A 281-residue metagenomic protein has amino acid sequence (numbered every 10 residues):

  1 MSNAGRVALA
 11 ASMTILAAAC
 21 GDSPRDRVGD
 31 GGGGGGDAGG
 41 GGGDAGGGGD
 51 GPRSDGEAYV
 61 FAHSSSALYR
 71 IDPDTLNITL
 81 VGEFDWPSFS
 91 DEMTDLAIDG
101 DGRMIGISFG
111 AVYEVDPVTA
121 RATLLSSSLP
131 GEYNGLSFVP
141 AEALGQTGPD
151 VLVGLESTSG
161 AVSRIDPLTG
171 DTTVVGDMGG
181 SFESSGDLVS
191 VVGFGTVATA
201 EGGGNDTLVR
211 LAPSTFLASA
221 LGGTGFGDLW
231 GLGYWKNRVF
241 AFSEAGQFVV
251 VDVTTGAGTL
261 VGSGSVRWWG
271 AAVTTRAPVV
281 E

Functional and structural regions predicted by a protein language model:
M1, L16-D55: Ser/Thr-rich, Pro/Gly/Ala-heavy low-complexity intrinsically disordered linkers and tails of secreted extracellular
G51-L80: An edge-strand/N-cap motif at the start of beta-rich repeat modules
E57-A62, Y69, R103-I107, Y113 (+4 more regions): Conserved beta-propeller blade signature
S65-Y69, F109-Y113, T158-A161, G203-T207 (+1 more regions): Loop/turn residues immediately N-terminal
D72-L76, D116-A120, D166-G170, A212-F216 (+1 more regions): Short loop/turn segments that connect beta-strands within beta-propeller blades
N77-S88, R121-S127, D171-G179, L217-G223 (+1 more regions): A short beta-strand motif characteristic of beta-propeller blades
F89-D99, P130-E142, G180-V192, F226-K236 (+1 more regions): Repeated scaffold domains used in trafficking and secretory/extracellular systems, primarily beta-propellers
E244-E281: Blade-level signature of beta-propeller repeat domains, shared across WD40, Kelch, NHL, RCC1 and BNR/Asp-box propellers
